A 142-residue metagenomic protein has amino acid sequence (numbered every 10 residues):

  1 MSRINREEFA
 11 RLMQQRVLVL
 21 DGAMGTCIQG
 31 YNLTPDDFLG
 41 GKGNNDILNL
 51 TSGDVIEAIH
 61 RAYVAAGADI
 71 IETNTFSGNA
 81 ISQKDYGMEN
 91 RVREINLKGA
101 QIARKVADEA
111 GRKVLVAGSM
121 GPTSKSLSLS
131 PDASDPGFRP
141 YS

Functional and structural regions predicted by a protein language model:
M1-S142: Domain-level signal for soluble alpha/beta catalytic cores
